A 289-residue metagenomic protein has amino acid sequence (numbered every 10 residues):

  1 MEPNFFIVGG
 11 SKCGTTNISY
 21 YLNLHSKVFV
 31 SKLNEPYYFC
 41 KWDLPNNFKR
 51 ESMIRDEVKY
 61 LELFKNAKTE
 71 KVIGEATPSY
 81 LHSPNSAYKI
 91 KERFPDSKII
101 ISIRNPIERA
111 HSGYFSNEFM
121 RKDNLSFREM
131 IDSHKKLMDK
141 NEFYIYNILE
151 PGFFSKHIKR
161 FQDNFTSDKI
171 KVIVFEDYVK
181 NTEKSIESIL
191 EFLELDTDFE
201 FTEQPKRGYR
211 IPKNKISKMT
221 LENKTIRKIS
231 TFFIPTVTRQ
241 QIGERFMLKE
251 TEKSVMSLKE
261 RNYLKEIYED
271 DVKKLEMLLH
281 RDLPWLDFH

Functional and structural regions predicted by a protein language model:
M1-T77, L81, E92-S97, S102 (+2 more regions): PAPS-dependent sulfotransferase catalytic core
N17, N85-Y88, E183-K184: Generic recognition of short, well-ordered alpha-helical segments
S19-N23, L61, K91, H111 (+5 more regions): Non-transmembrane alpha-helical segments in soluble domains of secreted/periplasmic/extracellular proteins
K27, T69, D198, V272-K273 (+1 more regions): Generic structural signal for secondary-structure transition and capping sites
L33, K159-N262, E266, H280 (+1 more regions): The conserved 3'-phosphoadenosine-5'-phosphosulfate
L44-F48, T77, F143-P151, V174-E176 (+1 more regions): Active-site rim elements
S52-N66, K122-T202, K215: PAPS-dependent sulfotransferase catalytic domain
Y60-L63, S86, F154-I158, S185 (+2 more regions): Alpha-helical packing segments of well-folded alpha/beta enzyme cores
